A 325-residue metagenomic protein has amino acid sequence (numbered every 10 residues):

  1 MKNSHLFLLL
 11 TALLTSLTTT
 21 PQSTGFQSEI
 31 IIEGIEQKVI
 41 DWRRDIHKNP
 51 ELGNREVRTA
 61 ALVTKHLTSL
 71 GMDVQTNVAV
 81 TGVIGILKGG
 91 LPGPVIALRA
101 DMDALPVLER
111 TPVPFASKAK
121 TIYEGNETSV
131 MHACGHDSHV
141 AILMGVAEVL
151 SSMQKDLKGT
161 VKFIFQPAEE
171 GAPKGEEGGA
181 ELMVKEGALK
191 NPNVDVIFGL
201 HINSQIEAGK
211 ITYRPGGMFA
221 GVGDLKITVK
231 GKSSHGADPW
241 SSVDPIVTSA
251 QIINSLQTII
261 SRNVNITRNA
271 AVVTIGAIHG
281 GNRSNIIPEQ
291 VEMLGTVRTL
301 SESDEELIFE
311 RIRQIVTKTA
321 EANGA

Functional and structural regions predicted by a protein language model:
M1-H5: Positively charged n-region of N-terminal signal peptides that target proteins for export
F7-S16: Bacterial N-terminal signal peptides
Q22-M131, A141-K158: Acidic/His- and Gly-rich active-site-bordering loop/insert found across diverse amide/peptide-bond hydrolases
I35-V39, R43, H47-P50, L70-G71 (+8 more regions): Sec/Tat-exported extracytoplasmic proteins
A119-M131, D137-S138, V149-L150, K155-A277 (+1 more regions): Histidine/acidic-residue-rich, glycine-tolerant segments that coordinate divalent metal ions
S284-F309: A conserved active-site cap/scaffold subdomain adjacent to cofactor or substrate pockets
I308-V316: Short amphipathic alpha-helices in soluble, non-transmembrane regions that often serve as interface/regulatory elements
